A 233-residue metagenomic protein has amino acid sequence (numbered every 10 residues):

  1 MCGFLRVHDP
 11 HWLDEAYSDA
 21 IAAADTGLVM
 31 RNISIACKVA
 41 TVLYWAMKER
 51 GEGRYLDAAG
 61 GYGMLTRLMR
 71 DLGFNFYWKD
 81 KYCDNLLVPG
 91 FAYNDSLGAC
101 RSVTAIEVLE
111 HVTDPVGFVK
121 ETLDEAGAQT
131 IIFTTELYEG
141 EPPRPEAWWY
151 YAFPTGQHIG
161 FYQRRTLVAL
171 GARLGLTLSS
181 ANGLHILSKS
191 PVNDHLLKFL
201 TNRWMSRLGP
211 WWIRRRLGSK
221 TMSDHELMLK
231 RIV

Functional and structural regions predicted by a protein language model:
M1-S102, I106, V116-E125, T134 (+5 more regions): Conserved N-terminal segment of class I S-adenosyl-L-methionine
E107, H111: A short His-aromatic
L137-E141: Short "lid" loop at the C-terminus of a central beta-strand within the Rossmann-like core of SAM-dependent
G160: Residues that recognize and position ribonucleotide moieties
